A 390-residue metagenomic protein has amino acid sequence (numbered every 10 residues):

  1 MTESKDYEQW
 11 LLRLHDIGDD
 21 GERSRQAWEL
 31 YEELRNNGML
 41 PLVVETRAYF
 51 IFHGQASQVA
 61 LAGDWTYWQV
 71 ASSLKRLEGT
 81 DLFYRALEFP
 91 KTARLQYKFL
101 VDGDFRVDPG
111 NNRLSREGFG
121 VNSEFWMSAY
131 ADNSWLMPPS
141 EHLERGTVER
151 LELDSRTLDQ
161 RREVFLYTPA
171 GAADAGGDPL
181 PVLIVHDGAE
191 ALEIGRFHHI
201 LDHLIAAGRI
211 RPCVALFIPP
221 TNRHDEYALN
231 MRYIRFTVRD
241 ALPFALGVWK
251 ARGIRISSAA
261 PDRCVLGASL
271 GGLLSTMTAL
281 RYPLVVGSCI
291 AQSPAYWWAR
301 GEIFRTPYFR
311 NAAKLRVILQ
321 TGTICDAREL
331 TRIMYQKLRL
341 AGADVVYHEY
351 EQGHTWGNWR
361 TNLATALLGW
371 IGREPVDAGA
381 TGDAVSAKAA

Functional and structural regions predicted by a protein language model:
Y31-L34, M39-T92, L100-Y130, R156: Aromatic-rich carbohydrate-binding modules that target alpha-glucans
L158-D174: A short loop-to-beta-strand scaffold at the N-terminal edge of the catalytic core in hydrolase folds
D159, A228-G253: Alpha/beta-hydrolase active-site loop
F165, G176-G188: Short beta-strand element of the alpha/beta-hydrolase
G188, P220, I290-W298, T323: Active-site nucleophile loop of the alpha/beta-hydrolase fold
A189-D240: Active-site machinery of serine-nucleophile hydrolases
R196, G253-A312: Primarily recognizes the serine-hydrolase "nucleophile elbow" in alpha/beta-hydrolase and SGNH/GDSL folds
R316, Q320, I324-A390: C-terminal catalytic histidine-bearing segment of alpha/beta-hydrolase fold enzymes
